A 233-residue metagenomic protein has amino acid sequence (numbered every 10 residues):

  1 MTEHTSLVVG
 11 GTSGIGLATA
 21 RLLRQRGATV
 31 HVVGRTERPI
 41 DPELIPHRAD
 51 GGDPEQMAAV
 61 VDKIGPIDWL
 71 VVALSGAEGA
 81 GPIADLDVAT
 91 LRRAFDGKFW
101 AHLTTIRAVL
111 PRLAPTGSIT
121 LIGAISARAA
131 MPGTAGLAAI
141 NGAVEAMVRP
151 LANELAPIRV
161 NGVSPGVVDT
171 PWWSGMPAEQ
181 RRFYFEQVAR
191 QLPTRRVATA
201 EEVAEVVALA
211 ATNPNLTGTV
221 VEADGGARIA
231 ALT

Functional and structural regions predicted by a protein language model:
T12, A20-R21: N-terminal Rossmann NAD(P)H-binding glycine-rich loop of SDR-like oxidoreductase domains
P42-E55: Rossmann-fold cofactor-recognition segment
V71, A101, T105-V109, M147-V148: Hydrophobic positions on the long internal alpha-helix of Rossmann-like NAD(P)-dependent oxidoreductase domains
S75-R92, S174: Conserved mid-core segment of classical short-chain dehydrogenase/reductases
T90-F99, S118-A156, V167, I229: Catalytic loop of short-chain dehydrogenase/reductase
E145, E154-D169, L216-A223: Conserved Rossmann-fold SDR core element
R182-E201: Catalytic Tyr-x(3-8)-Lys segment
R196-A223, R228: C-terminal substrate-recognition "lid" of short-chain dehydrogenase/reductases
